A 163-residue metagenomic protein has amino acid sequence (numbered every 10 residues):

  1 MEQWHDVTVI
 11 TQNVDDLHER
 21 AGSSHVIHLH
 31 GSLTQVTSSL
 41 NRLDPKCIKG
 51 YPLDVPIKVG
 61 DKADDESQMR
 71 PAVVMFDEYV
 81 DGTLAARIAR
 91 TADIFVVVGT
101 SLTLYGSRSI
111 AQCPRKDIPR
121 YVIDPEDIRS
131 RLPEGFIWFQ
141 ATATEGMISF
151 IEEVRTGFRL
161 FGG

Functional and structural regions predicted by a protein language model:
M1-G163: Conserved catalytic alpha/beta core of Sir2/sirtuin-type deacylases, generalized to analogous enzyme cores that bind
